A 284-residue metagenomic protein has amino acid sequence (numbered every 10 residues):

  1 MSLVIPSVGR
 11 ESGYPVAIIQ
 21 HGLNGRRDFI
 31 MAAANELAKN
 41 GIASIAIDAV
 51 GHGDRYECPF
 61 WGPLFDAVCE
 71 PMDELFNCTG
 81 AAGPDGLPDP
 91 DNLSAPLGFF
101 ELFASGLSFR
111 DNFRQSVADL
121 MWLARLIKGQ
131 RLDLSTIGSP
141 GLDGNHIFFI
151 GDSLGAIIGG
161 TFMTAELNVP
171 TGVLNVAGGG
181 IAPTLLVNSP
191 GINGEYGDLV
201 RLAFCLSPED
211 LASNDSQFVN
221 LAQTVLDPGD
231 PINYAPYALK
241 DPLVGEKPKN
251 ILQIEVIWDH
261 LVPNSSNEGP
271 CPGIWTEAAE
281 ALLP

Functional and structural regions predicted by a protein language model:
M1-S7, P15-V16: A short loop-to-beta-strand scaffold at the N-terminal edge of the catalytic core in hydrolase folds
R10-A124: Cap/lid segment of the alpha/beta-hydrolase catalytic domain
S12-V16, N40-A43, G144-H146, L167-T171 (+1 more regions): Loop/turn elements at helix/coil->beta-strand transitions in domains of secreted/extracellular proteins
I19-G25, D152-S153, V256-W258: Glycine-rich His-Gly loop
D48, I150, N175-V176, I254: Alpha/beta-hydrolase-fold catalytic nucleophile elbow
T136-S153: Alpha/beta-hydrolase fold nucleophile elbow
F149-G151, G155-L167, G172: Short glycine-enriched nucleophile-adjacent loop and the immediately C-terminal alpha-helix near the catalytic center
A177-P284: The feature captures the conserved acid-bearing segment of alpha/beta-hydrolase catalytic domains
